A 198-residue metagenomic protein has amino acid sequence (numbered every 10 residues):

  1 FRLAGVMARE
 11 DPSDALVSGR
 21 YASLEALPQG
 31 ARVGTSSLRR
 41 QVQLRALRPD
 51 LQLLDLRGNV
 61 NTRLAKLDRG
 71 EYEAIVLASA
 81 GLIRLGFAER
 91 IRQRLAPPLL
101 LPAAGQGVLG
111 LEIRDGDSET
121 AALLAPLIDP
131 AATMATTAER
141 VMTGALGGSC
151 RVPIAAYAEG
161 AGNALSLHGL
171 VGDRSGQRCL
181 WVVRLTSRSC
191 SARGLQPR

Functional and structural regions predicted by a protein language model:
F1-D50: A conserved helix-loop-strand patch within extracytoplasmic ligand-binding domains of the periplasmic binding
A46, D50-R198: Small-molecule-sensing regulatory modules
